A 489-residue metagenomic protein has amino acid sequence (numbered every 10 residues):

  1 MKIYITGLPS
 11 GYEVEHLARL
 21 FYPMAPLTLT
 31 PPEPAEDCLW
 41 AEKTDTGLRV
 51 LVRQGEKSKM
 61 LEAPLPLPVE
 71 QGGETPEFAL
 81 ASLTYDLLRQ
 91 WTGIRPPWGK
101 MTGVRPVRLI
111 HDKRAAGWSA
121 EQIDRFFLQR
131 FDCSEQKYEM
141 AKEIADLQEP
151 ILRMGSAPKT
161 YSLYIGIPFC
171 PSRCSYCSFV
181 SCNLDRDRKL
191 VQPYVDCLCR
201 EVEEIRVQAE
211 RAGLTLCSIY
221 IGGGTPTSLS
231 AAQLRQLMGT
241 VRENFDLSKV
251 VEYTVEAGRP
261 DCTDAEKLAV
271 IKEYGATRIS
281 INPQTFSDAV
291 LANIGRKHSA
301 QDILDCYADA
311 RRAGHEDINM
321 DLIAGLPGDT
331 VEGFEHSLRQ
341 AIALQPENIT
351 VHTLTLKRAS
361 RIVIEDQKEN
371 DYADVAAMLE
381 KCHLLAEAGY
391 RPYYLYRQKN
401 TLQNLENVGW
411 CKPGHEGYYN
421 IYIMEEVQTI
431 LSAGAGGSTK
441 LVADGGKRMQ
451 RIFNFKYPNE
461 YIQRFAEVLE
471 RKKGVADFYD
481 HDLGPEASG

Functional and structural regions predicted by a protein language model:
M1-R108, D112-A116, A120, P413-G489: Radical SAM enzyme core and accessory elements
P34-E36, T355, A359, V363-A433: A C-terminal junction/extension of Radical SAM enzymes
V50-V52, I165, I279-I281: Short beta-strand motif preference
L88-R95, A115-L163: N-terminal [4Fe-4S]-dependent radical SAM core
E143, Y176, V255: Key residue(s) within conserved catalytic/signature motifs
K159-V195: Canonical Radical SAM [4Fe-4S] cluster-binding loop centered on the CxxxCxxC motif and its immediate flanking residues
G166, S280, N348-H352, I421 (+1 more regions): Beta-strand scaffold of nucleotide-dependent catalytic cores
S181-E380: Conserved non-cysteine loop/helix-boundary elements of the Radical SAM core domain that shape
